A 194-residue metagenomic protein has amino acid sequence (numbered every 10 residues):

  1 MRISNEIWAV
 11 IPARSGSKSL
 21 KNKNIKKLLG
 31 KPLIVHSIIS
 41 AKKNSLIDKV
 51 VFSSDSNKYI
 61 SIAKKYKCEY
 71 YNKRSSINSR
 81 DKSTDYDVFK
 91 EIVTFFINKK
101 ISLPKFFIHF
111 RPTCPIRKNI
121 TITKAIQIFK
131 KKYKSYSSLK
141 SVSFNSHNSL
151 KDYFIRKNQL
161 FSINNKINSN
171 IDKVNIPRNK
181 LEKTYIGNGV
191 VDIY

Functional and structural regions predicted by a protein language model:
M1-E6, N98-S102, K132: Nucleotide-sugar donor-binding and catalytic loop/hinge architecture of NDP-sugar-dependent glycosyltransferases
I3-S54: N-terminal glycine-rich phosphate-binding loop and ensuing alpha1 helix
I7, D48, E69, K105 (+1 more regions): Conserved acidic residues
R14, R111, S143: Histidine-centered beta-alpha loop that forms part of the nucleotide-sugar donor binding/catalytic region in diverse
N57-I108, I116-K124: Short phosphate-binding loop-to-helix
P115-Y194: Conserved core of the sugar-phosphate nucleotidyltransferase
